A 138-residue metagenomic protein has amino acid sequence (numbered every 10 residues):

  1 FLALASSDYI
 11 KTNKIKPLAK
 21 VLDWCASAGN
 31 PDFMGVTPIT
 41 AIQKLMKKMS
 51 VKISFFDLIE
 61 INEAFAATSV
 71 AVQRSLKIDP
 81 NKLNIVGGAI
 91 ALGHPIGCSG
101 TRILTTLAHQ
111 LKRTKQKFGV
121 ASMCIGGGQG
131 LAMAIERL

Functional and structural regions predicted by a protein language model:
F1-V36, T40, K47-K48, T105-T106 (+3 more regions): Condensing-enzyme catalytic core mediating Claisen C-C bond formation in acyl metabolism
S7-D8, F65, I96: A broadly conserved detector of short glycine/acidic/proline-rich loop/turn motifs that flank catalytic sites and bind
L22-A91: Active-site pocket-lining segment
I53, V70-N84, A89-A132: Internal helix-turn-beta structural module
A134-E136: Short, well-ordered beta-strand micro-motif
